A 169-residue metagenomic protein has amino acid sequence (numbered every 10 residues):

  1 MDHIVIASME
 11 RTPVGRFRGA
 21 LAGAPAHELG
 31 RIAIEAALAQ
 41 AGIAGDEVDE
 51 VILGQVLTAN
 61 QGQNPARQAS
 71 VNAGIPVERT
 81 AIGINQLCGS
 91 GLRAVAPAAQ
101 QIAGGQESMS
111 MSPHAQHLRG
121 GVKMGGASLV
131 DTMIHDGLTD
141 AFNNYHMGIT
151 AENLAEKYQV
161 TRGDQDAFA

Functional and structural regions predicted by a protein language model:
M1-D2, V14-E47, A59-A169: Acyl-thioester C-C bond-transforming condensing/cleaving domain
H3-M9: Short, hydrophobic/glycine-enriched beta-strand segments
V5, I52, G83: Conserved beta-strand segments that form the floor/walls of ligand-binding pockets within enzyme and binding domains
E47-G54: Short glycine-rich phosphate-binding loop at a beta-alpha junction
